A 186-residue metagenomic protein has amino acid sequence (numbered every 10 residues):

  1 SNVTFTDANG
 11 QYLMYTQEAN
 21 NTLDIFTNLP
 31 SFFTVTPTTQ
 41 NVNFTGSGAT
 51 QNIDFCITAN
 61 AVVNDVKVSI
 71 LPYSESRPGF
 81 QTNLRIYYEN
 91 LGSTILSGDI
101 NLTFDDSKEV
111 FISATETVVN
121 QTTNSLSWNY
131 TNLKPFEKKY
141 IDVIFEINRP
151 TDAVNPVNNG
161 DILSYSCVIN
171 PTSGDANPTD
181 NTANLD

Functional and structural regions predicted by a protein language model:
S1-Y15: Short, acidic Ser/Thr/Gly-rich low-complexity loop/linker segments typical of extracellular and cell-surface proteins
L13-D24, N28: Short Pro-Gly-centered beta-turn/loop motif in secreted/extracellular proteins
T16, N129-N159: Low-complexity, intrinsically disordered segments enriched in Ser/Thr together with acidic residues
I25-P37, F145-I147, I162-P178: Enriched for extracellular/lumenal, surface-exposed ectodomains of secreted and cell-surface proteins
F33-G46, S97-P135: A surface/secretory-pathway sequence property marking extracellular, secreted, or lumenal proteins enriched
Q40-A59, N120-T123, N155, S164-D186: Extracellular/luminal low-complexity Ser/Thr/Pro-rich, glycosylation-prone repeat/linker regions
D54-G79, D105-K108, T182-D186: Low-complexity, acidic Ser/Thr/Pro/Gly-rich terminal tails and inter-domain linkers that flank the onset of structured
V68-G98: Short beta-strand elements of extracellular/lumenal beta-sandwich folds
